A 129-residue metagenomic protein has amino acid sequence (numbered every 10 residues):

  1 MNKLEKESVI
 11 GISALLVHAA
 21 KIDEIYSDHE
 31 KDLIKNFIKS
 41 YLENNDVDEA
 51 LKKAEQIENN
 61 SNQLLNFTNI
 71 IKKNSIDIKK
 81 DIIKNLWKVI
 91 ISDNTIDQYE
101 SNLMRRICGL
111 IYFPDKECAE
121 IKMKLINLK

Functional and structural regions predicted by a protein language model:
M1-K129: Small-residue-enriched hydrophobic alpha-helices in membranes
